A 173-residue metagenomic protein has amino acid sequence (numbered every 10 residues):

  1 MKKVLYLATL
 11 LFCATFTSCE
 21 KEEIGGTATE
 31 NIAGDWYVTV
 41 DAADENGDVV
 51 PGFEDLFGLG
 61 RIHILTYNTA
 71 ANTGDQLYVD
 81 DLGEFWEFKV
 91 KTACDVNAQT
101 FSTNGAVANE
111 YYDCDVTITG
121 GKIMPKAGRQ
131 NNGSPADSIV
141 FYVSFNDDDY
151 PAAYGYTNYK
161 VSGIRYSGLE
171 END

Functional and structural regions predicted by a protein language model:
K2-T9: Sec-dependent signal peptide recognition, specifically the positively charged N-region followed immediately by
T15-S18: C-terminal motif of bacterial Sec signal peptides marking the signal peptidase cleavage site
E20-E22: Bacterial signal peptide processing site
G26-D173: First exposed extracellular module after export/assembly in secreted or surface-exposed proteins
